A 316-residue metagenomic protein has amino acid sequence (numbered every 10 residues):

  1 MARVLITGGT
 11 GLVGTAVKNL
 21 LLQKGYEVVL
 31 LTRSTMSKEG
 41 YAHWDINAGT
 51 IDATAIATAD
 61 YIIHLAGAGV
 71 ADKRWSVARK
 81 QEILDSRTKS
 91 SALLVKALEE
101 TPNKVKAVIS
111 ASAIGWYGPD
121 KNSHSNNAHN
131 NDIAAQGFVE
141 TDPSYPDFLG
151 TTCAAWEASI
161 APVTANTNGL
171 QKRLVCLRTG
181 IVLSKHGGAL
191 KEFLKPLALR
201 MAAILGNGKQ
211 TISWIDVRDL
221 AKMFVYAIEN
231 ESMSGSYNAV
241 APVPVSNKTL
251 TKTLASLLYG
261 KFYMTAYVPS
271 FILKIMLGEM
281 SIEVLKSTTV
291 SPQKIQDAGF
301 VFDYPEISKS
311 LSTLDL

Functional and structural regions predicted by a protein language model:
V4-K24: N-terminal Rossmann NAD(P)H-binding glycine-rich loop of SDR-like oxidoreductase domains
G40-L93: NAD(P)H-binding glycine-rich loop region in Rossmannoid oxidoreductase-like domains and their noncatalytic homologs
D85, S123-C176: Catalytic helix-loop patch of NAD(P)-dependent Rossmann-fold dehydrogenases
A92-D147: Conserved Rossmann-fold NAD(P)-dependent oxidoreductase catalytic core, especially the SDR/UDP-sugar
A161-N166, R173-C176, G180-T211: NAD(P)-dependent short-chain dehydrogenase/reductase
L194-A202, Q210-P244: Alpha-helical substrate-binding/gating segment
N230-E279, S312: Mid/C-terminal beta-alpha module of Rossmann-like enzyme folds, strongest in SDR-family dehydrogenases/epimerases
I282-L316: C-terminal amphipathic/interface module of NAD(P)-dependent oxidoreductases and related NAD-binding regulators
